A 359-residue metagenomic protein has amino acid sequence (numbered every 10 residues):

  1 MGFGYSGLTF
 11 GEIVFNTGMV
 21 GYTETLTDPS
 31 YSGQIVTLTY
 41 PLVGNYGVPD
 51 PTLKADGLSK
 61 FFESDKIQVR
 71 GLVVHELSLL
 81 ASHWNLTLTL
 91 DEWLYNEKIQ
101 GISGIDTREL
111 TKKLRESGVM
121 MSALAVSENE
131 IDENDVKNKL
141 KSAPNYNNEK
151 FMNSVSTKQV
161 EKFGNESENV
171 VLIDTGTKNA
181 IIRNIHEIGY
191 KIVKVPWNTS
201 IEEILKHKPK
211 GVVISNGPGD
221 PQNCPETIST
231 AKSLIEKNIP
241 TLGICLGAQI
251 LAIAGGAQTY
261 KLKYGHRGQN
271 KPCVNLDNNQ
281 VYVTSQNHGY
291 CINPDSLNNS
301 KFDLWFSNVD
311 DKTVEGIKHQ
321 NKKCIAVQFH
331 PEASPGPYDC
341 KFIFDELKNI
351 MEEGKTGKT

Functional and structural regions predicted by a protein language model:
M1-N169, I173-N198, E202, K206-H207 (+3 more regions): RNA-binding accessory domains that recognize and position tRNA/RNA substrates
Q100, N169, P240-L242, Q258 (+1 more regions): Proline-centered loop/turn at the N-terminus of a beta-strand
D106, C245, H288, H330: Active-site glycine-centered loops adjacent to acidic/histidine catalytic or metal-binding residues that shape
G164-V170, N278-V281, H319-C324: Beta-strand-turn-beta hairpins that frame and shape the catalytic cleft of phosphate-ester-processing enzymes
K206, G211, S215-V283, C291-P294 (+1 more regions): Cysteine-nucleophile active-site neighborhood
Q280-K322, T359: Catalytic beta-strand/loop cores that center a nucleophilic Ser/Cys/Thr and support acyl-enzyme chemistry
V314-T359: A glycine-centered loop/beta-turn motif at secondary-structure junctions
